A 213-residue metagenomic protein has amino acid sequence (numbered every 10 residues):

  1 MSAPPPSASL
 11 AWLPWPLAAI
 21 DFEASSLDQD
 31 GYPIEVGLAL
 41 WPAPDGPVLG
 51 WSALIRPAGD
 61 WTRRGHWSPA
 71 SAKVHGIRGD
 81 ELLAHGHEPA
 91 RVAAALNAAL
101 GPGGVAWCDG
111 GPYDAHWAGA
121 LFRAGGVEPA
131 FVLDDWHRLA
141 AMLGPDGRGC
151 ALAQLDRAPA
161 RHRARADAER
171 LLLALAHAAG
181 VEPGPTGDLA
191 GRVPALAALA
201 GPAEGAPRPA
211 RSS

Functional and structural regions predicted by a protein language model:
S2-S9, H162-S213: Acidic two-metal-ion nuclease catalytic site recognized across multiple nuclease folds, prominently DnaQ/RNase D-T
A3-A18, F22-Y113, D156: Conserved non-catalytic scaffold segment of RNase H-like nuclease domains
P42, F122-G125, A178-E182: Active-site catalytic pocket residues across diverse enzymes, especially alpha/beta-hydrolases
P57, H66-H75, G79-L82, L133-L172: Active-site-proximal helix-loop-helix substrate-binding element of RNase H-like nuclease domains
H75, L100, F122-G125, L143: A broad structural signal for alpha-helix termini and local helix breaks/kinks
R78, G103, G125-E128, D146: Secondary-structure boundary/capping positions in well-ordered alpha/beta enzyme cores
A95-A98, H116, A120, L173-H177: Residue-level signal for well-ordered alpha-helical scaffold segments within enzymatic catalytic domains
Y113-L133: Substrate-recognition/cap helix-loop segment adjacent to the acidic, metal-dependent catalytic center of Asp-based
